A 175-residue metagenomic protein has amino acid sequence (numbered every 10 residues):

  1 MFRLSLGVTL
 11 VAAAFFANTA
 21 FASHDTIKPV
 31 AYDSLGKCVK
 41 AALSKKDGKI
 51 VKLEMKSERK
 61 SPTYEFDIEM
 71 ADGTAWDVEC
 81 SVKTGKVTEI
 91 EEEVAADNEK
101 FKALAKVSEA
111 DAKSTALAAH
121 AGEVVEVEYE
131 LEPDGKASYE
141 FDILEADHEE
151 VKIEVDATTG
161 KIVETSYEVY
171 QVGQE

Functional and structural regions predicted by a protein language model:
F2-V11, F16-E175: Long, terminal "pre-/pro-" and other extracytoplasmic accessory regions that lie outside the mature folded/catalytic
